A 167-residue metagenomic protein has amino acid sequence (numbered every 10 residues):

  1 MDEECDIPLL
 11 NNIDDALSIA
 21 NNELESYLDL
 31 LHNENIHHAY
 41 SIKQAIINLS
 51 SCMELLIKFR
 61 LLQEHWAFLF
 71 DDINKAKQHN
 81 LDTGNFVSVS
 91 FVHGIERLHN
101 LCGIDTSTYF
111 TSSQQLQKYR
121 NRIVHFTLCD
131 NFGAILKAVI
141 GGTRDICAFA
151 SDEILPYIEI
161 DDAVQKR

Functional and structural regions predicted by a protein language model:
M1-I47, I160-R167: Charged alpha-helical initiation segments
N22, Q63-K77, K137-R144: Amphipathic alpha-helical scaffolding segments
D29-N33, E96, N100-L101, V124-H125: Short, charged/polar, low-complexity loop and linker segments that flank or interrupt alpha-helical bundles
A39-Q63: Short, hydrophobic, well-ordered secondary-structure elements
I57-L69, H125, F132-I135: Short, solvent-exposed secondary-structure capping/transition elements
H65-S113, K118-Y119: Flexible secondary-structure boundary motifs
N100-A163: Charge-enriched, short contiguous segments at helix-coil
